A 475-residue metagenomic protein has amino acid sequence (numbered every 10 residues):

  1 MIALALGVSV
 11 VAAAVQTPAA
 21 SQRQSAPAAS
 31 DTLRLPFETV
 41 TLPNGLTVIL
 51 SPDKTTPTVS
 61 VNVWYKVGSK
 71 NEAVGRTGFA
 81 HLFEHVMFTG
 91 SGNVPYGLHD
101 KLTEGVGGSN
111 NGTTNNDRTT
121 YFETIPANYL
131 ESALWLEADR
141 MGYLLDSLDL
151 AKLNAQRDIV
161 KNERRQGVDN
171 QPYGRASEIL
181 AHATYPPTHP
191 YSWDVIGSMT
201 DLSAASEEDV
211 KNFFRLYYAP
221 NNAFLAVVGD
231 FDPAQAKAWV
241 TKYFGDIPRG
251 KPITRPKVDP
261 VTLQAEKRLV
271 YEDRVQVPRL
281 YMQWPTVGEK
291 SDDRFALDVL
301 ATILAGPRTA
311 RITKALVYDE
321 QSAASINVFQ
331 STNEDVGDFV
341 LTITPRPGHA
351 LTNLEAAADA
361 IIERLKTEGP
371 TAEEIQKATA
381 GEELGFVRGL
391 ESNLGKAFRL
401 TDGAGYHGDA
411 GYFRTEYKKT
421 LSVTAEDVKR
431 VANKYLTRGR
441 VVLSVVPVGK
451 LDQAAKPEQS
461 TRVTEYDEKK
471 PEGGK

Functional and structural regions predicted by a protein language model:
M1-A13: Bacterial N-terminal signal peptides
V11-Q24: Signal peptide processing junction and immediate N-terminal pro/mature segment of secreted/exported proteins
R23, L145, P187, P220 (+4 more regions): An aromatic/glycine/proline-enriched structural segment found at the starts of mature extracellular/organellar domains
R23-E38, I179-A223, K251, R255-D259 (+5 more regions): Histidine-acidic residue clusters that define the catalytic metal-binding segment of zinc metallopeptidase domains
E38-P43, L269-D273: Short acidic-hydrophobic surface loop/beta-edge motif
I49-S51, T56-V74, G78-L82, Y96-Y143 (+6 more regions): M16 family metallopeptidases and their MPP-like homologs
F79-M87, L300: Active-site His/Glu-centered metal-binding helix of metallohydrolases
T89-V94, G142-A151, G167, T367 (+1 more regions): Short, polar/flexible loop-turn hinges at active-site or ligand-entry regions and domain interfaces
